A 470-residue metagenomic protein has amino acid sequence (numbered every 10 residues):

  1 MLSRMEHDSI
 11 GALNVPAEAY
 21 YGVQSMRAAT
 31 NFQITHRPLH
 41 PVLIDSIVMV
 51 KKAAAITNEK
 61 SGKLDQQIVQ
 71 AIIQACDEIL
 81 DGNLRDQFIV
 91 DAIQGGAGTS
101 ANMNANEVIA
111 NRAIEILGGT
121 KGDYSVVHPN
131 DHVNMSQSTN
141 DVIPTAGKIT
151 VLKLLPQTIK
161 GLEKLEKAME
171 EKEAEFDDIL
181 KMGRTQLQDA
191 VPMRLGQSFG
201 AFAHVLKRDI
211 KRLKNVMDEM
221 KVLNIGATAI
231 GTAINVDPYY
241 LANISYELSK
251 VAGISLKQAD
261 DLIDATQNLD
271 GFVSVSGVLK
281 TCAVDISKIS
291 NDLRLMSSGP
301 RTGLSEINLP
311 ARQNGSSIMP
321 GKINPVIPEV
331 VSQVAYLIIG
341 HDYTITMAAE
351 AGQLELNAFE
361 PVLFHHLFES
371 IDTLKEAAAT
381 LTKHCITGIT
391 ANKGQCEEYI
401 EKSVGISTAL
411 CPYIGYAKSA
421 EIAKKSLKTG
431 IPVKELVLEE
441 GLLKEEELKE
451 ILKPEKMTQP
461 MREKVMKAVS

Functional and structural regions predicted by a protein language model:
M1-S470: Conserved, well-structured ligand/cofactor-binding cores
